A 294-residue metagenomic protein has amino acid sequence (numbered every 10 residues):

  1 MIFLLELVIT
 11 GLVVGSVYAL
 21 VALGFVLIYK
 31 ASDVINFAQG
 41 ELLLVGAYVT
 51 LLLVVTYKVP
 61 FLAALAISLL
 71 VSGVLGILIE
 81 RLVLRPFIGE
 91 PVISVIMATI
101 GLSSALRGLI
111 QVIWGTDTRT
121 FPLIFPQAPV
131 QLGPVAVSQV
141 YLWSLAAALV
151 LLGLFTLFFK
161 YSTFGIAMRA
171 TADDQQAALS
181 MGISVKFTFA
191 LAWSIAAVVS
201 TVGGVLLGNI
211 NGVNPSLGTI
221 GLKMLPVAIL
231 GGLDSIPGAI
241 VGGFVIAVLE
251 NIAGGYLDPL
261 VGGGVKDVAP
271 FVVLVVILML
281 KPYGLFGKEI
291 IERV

Functional and structural regions predicted by a protein language model:
M1-I2, I79-I88, Y283-V294: Transmembrane alpha-helical segments of polytopic membrane transport and secretion proteins
M1-V21, V49, V59-A64, E90-M97 (+3 more regions): Membrane-interfacial amphipathic/re-entrant helices at transmembrane-helix boundaries
I2-V17, V137, F158-T163, A192-A228 (+1 more regions): Inter-helical junctions in multi-pass inner-membrane proteins, predominant in energy-converting antiporter-like
V14, A136-V213, I236-G242: Helix-loop-helix "hairpin" substructures at the membrane interface of multi-pass membrane proteins
L27-G46, F61, G89-S94, F164-A167 (+5 more regions): Short, non-helical or kinked segments that cap or interrupt transmembrane helices
A31-L78, L82, Y256-L260: Membrane-embedded helix boundary and interhelical linker motif in transport proteins
Y57, P86-Y161, T188, I252-A269 (+1 more regions): Transmembrane helix-bundle core of multi-pass membrane transporters and related energy-transducing complexes
K58-L102, L109, F155, V241-I246 (+2 more regions): Alpha-helical transmembrane segments within multi-pass membrane transporters and channels
